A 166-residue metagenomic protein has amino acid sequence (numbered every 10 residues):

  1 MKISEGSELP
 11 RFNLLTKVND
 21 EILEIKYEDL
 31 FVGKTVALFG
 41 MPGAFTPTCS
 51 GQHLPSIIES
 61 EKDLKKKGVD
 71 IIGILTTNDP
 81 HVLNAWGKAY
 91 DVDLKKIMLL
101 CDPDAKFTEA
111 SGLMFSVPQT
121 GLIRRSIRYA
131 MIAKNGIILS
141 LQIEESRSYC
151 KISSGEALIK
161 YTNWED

Functional and structural regions predicted by a protein language model:
M1-D166: Chalcogenol-based redox active-site neighborhoods
